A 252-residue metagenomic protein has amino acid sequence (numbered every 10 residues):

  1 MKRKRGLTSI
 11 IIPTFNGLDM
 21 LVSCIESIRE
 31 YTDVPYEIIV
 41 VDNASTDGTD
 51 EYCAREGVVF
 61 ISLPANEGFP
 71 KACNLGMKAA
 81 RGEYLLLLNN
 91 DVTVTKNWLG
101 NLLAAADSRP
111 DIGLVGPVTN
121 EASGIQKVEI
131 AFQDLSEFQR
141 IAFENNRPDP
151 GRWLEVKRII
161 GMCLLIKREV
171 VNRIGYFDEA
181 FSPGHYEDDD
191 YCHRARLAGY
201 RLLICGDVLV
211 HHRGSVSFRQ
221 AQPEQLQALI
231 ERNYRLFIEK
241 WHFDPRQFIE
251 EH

Functional and structural regions predicted by a protein language model:
E26-P35: Short, acidic, metal-binding catalytic loop of nucleotide-sugar glycosyltransferases
S27, D42-E51, A65: A conserved acidic beta->alpha catalytic loop
P35-A44, I61-L63: Short beta-strand/loop segment that forms part of the nucleotide-sugar
L63-A80: Glycine-rich, basic loop-to-helix element that forms the pyrophosphate-binding segment of sugar-nucleotide handling
L85: Short aromatic/hydrophobic "clamp" motif used to bind/position activated sugar donors
T93-A131: Conserved donor NDP-sugar-binding/catalytic core segment of glycosyltransferases
G100-N101, K157-G175, A180-H211: A short, conserved alpha-helix in the catalytic core of glycosyltransferases
Q133-K157: Short, flexible, basic/aromatic active-site loop/helix in glycosyltransferases
